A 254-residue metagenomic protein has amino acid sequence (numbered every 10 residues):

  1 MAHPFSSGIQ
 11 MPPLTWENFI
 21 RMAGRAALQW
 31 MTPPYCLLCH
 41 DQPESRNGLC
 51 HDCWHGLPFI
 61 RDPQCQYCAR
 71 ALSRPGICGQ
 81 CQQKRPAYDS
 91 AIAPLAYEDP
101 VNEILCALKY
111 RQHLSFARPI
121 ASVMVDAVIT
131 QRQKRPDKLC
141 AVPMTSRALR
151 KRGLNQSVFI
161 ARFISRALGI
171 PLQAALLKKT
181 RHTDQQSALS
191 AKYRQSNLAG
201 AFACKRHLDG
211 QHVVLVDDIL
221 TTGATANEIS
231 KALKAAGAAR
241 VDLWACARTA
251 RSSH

Functional and structural regions predicted by a protein language model:
M1-D217, T221-H254: Glycine-rich phosphate/pyrophosphate-handling loop used in enzymes and phosphotransfer proteins
